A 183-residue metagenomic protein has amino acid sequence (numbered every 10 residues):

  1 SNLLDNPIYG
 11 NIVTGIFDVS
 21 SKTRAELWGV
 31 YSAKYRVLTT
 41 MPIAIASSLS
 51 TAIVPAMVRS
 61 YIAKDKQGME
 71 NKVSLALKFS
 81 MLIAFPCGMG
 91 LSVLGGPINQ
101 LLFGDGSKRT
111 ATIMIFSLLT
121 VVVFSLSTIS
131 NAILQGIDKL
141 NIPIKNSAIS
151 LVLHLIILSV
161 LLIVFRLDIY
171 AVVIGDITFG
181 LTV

Functional and structural regions predicted by a protein language model:
S1, K78-P86, L119, V123 (+1 more regions): Hydrophobic alpha-helical transmembrane segments of multipass membrane transporters and ion channels, focusing on
V19, T23-A46, K78-F79: Alpha-helical transmembrane segments of polytopic membrane transporters and translocases
A33, S80, M114-S117, V121 (+2 more regions): Residue-level recognition of transmembrane alpha-helices in multi-pass small-molecule transporters/permeases
I43-K64: Helix-loop junctions and terminal segments of transmembrane helices in multi-pass membrane transport/translocation
K72-S92, I169-V183: Short alpha-helical transmembrane segments in multi-pass integral membrane proteins
S74, S92-V122: Interfacial segments at transmembrane-helix termini and the short loops linking adjacent helices
L119-I149: Membrane-interface junctions at transmembrane-helix termini in multi-pass inner-membrane proteins
N141, L151-V183: Membrane-interface helix-loop junctions in multi-pass transport and translocation proteins
